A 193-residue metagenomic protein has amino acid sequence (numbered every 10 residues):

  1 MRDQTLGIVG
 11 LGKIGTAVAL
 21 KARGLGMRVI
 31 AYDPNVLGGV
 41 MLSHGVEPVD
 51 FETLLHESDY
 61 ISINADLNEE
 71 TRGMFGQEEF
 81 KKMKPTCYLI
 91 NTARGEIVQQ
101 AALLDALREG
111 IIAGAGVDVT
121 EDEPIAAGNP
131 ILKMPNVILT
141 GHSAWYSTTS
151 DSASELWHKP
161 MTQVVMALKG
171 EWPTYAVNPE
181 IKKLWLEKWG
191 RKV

Functional and structural regions predicted by a protein language model:
M1-A17: Glycine-rich NAD(P)-binding loop of Rossmann-like domains
D3, P85, M134-P135: Active-site acidic short loop of glycosyltransferases
A19, R23, L107-R108: Gly/Ala-rich phosphate-binding loop of Rossmann-like dinucleotide-binding domains, activating on the conserved
G24-R28: Residues at the starts of beta-strands that form the adenosine-phosphate
P34-P130, Y146: Rossmann-like adenosine-cofactor binding region
E123-V193: C-terminal helix-to-coil terminal segments
